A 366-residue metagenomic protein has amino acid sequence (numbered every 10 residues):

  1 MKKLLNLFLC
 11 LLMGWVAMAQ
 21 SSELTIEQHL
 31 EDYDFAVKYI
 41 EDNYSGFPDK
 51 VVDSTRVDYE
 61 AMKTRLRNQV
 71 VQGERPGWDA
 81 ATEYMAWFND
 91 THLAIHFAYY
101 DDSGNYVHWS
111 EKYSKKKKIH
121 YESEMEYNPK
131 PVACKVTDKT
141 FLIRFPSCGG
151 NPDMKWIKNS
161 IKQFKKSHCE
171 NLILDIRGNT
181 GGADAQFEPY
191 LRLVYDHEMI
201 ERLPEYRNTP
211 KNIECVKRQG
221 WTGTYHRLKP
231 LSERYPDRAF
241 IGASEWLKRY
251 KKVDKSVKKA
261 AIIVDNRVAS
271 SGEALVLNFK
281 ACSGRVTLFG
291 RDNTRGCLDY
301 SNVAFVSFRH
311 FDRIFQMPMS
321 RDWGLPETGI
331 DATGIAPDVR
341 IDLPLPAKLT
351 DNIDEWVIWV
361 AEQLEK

Functional and structural regions predicted by a protein language model:
M1-E23, A36: Bacterial Sec-dependent N-terminal signal peptides
A19-R227, S256-A261, R285, T294-H310 (+5 more regions): Flexible, low-complexity junctional segments that flank or bridge functional domains
R144-F145, V264, G290, M317-R321 (+2 more regions): Pocket-edge structural micro-motifs
N151, A269-S270, G324: Short beta-strands and strand-coil junctions in structured, solvent-facing domains, enriched
R227-S244, K252, V268, G290 (+2 more regions): Cysteine-dependent hydrolase recognition
S232-A304: Flexible, glycine-rich surface segments
W323-D342, P346: A recognition module on extended beta-rich or small alphabeta surfaces enriched in W/G with H and D/E
